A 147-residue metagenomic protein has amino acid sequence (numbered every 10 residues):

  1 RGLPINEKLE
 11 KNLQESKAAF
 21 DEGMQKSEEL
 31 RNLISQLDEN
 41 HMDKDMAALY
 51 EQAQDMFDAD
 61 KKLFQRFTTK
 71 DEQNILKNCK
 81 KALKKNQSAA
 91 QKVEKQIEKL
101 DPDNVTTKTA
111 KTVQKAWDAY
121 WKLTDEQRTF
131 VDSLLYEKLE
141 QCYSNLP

Functional and structural regions predicted by a protein language model:
R1-K17, L33-C79, P102-L146: Amphipathic, non-membrane alpha-helical rod segments
E15-N32, K80-K95, L146-P147: Short domain-boundary/entry signatures in modular proteins, especially in secreted/extracellular architectures
E94-N104: Extended repeat-based scaffolds of very large eukaryotic assembly and lipid-transport proteins
